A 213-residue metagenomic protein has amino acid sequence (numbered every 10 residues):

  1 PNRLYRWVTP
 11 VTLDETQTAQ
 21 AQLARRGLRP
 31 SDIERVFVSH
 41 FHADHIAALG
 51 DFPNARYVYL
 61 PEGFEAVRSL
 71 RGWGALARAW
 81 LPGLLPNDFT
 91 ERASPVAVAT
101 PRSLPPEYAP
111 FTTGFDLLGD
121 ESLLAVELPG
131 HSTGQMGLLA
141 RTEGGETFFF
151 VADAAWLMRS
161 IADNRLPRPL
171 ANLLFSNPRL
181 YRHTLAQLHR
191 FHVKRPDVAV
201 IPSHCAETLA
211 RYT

Functional and structural regions predicted by a protein language model:
R3-Y59: Active-site metal-binding motif and surrounding structural segment of the metallo-beta-lactamase
W7-Q22, T142-T213: Cap/insert and terminal regions of metallo-dependent hydrolase folds
P10-L28, D32, E62-V126, S176-D197: Metallo-beta-lactamase
V38, A43-L49, L118-E121, A206-T213: Short, electropositive alpha-helical surface patch
F41, G63, H131-S132, A152-A154 (+1 more regions): Active-site metal-binding loops of divalent metal-dependent hydrolases
G119-D120, A140-E143: Active-site beta-strand termini and strand-to-loop segments that position acidic
L123-L128, F149-D153: Active-site-proximal beta-strand elements of phosphoester/diester hydrolases
Q135-L139: Short beta-strand scaffold segments in enzyme catalytic cores
